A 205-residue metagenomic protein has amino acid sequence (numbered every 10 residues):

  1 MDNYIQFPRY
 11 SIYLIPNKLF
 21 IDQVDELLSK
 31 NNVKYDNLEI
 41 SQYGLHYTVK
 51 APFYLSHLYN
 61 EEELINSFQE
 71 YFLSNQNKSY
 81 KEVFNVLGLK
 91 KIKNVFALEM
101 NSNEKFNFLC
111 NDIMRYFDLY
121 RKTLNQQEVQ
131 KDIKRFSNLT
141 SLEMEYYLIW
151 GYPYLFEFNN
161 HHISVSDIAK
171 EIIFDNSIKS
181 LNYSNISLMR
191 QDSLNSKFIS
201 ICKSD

Functional and structural regions predicted by a protein language model:
M1-F84, L89-I92, K105-D205: Basic, often amphipathic N-terminal segments
Y54, A97-S102: Short histidine-centered catalytic/ligand-binding loop motif
